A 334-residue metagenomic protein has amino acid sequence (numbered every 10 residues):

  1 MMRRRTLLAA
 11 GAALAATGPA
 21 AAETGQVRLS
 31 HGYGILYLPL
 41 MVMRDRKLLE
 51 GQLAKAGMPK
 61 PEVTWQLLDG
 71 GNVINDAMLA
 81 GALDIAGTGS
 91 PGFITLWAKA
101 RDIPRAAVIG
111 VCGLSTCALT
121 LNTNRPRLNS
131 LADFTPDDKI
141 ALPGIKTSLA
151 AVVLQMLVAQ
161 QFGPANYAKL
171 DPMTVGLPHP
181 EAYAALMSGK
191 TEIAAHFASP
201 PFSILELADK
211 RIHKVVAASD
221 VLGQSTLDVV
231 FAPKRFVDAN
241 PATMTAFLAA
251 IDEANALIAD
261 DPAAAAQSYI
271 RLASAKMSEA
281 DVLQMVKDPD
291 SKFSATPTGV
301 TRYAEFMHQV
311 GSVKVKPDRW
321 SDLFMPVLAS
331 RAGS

Functional and structural regions predicted by a protein language model:
M1, G18-V27: C-terminal segment of N-terminal export signals and the immediately downstream linker at the start of the mature
T6-A22: N-terminal export signals
G11, A82, K190: Conserved functional loop/turn residues at catalytic and ligand-binding sites
E23-Y167, P172-G176, P200, Q224: Short, glycine-/small- and polar/acidic-enriched structural segments that line small-molecule recognition paths
L36-P39, D45, G70, I74 (+12 more regions): Stable alpha-helical elements in mature extracytoplasmic
R101, P180-R271: Pocket-lining segment of extracytoplasmic ligand-binding domains
D238-K314: Secondary-structure end/capping motifs
M307-S334: Conserved C-terminal helix/tail region of periplasmic/extracytoplasmic solute-binding proteins
